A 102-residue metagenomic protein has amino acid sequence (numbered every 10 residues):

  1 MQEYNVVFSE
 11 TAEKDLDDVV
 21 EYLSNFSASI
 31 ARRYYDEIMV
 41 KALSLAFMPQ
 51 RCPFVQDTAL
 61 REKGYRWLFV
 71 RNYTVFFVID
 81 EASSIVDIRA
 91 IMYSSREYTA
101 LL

Functional and structural regions predicted by a protein language model:
M1-E62: Basic, Lys/Arg-enriched alpha-helical interface segments
L23-S24, W67-L68, L102: Proteins with a high burden of low-complexity, intrinsically disordered sequence enriched in S/T/G/P/A and R, requiring
C52-E81: Basic/aromatic recognition patch in beta-strand/loop cores that engages polyanionic ligands
V70-T74, V78-L102: Enriched for short, Lys/Arg-rich terminal
